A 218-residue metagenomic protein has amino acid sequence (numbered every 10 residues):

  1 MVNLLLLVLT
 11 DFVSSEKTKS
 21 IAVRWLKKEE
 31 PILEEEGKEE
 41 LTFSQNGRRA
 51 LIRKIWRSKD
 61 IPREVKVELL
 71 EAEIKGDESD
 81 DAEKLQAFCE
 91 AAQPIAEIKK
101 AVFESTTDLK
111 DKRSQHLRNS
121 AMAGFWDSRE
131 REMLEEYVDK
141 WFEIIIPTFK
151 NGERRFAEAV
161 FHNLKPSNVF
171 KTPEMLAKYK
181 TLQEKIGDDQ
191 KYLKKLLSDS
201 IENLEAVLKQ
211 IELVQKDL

Functional and structural regions predicted by a protein language model:
M1-L218: Long, ordered, helix-rich scaffold segments
